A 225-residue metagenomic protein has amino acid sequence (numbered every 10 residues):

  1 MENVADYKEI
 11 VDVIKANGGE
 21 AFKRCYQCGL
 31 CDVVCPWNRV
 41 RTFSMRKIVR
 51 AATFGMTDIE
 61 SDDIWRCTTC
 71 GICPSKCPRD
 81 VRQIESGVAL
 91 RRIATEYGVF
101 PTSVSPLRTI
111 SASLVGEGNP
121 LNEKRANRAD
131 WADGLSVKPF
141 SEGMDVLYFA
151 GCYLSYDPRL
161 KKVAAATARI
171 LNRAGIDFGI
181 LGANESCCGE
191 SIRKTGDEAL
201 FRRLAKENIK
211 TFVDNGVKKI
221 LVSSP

Functional and structural regions predicted by a protein language model:
M1-A16: A detector for short, charged/polar N-terminal pre-domain segments
M1-V4, K23-M45: A broadly conserved sequence feature marking short terminus-proximal activation segments in nucleic acid-centric
G19-F22, R39, R46-S223: Iron-sulfur-cluster electron-transfer modules
